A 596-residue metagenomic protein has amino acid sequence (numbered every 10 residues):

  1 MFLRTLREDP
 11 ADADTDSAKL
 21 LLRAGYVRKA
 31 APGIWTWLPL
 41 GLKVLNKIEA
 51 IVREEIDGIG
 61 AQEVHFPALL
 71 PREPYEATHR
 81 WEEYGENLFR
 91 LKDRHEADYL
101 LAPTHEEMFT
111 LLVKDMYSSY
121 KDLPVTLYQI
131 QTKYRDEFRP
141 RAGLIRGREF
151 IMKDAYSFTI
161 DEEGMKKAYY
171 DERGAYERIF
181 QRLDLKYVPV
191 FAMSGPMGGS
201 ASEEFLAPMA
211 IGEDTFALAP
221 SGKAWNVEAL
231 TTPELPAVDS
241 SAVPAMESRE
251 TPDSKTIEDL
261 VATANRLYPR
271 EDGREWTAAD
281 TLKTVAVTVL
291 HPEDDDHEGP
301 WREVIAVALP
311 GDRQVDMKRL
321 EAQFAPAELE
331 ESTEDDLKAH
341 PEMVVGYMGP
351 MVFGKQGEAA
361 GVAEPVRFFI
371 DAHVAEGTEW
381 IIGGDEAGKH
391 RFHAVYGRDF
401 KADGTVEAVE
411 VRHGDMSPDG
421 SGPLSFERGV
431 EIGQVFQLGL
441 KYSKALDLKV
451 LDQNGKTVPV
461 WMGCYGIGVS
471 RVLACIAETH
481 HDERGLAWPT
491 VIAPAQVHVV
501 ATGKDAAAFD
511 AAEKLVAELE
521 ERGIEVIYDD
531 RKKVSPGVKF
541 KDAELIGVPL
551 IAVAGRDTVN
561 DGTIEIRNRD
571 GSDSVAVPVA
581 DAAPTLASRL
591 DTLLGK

Functional and structural regions predicted by a protein language model:
M1-R94, H105, F150-I151, Y156-G195 (+1 more regions): TRNA-binding/sensing appendages of the translation machinery
P71-E73, D336-A339, D530-V538: Short acidic loop-to-helix transition motifs that present clustered carboxylates
E82-L100, A207-S221: Acidic, His- and aromatic-enriched active-site or binding-groove loops in soluble protein domains that engage sugars
R94-Y128: Hydrophobic alpha-helical hairpins/lids featuring a short glycine-rich hinge
E106-L111, L144-K153, E163-Y465, V469: Extended, low-hydrophobicity, polar/charged segments
G463-I492: C-terminal, non-catalytic macromolecule-binding modules
G485-K539: Generic long, charged, amphipathic alpha-helical segments
V516-T585: C-terminal structured "cap/appendage" subdomains that terminate the fold
